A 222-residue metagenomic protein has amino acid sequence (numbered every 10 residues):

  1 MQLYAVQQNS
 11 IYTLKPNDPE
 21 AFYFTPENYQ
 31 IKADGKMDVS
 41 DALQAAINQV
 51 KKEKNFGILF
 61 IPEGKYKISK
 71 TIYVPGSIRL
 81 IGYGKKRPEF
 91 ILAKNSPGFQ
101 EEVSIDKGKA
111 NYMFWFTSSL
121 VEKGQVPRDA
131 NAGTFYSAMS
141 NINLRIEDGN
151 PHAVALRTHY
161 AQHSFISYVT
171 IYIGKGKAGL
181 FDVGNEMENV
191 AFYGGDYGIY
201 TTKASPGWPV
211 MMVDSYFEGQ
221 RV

Functional and structural regions predicted by a protein language model:
M1-F60, I68-E147, H152-A155, H159-S167 (+4 more regions): Extracellular "leader-to-stem" segments immediately downstream of a signal peptide or signal-anchor in secreted/lumenal
K65: Mobile, glycine-rich extracellular loop/lid and propeptide segments that shape or gate substrate/ligand access
